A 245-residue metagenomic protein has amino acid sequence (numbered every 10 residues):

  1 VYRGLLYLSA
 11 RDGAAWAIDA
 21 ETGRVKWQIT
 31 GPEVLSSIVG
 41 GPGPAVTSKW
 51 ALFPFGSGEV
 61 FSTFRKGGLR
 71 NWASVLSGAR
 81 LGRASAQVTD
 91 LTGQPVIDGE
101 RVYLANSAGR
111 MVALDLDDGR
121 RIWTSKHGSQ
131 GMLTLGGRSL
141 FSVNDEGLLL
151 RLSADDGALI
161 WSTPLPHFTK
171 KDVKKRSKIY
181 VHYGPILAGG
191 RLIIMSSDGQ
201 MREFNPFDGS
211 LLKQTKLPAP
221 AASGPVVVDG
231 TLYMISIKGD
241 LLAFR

Functional and structural regions predicted by a protein language model:
V1-T30: A generic tandem-repeat structural signature
V1-Y2, V25-S48, N71-I97, R121-G137 (+2 more regions): Extracytoplasmic beta-rich repeat domains
R3, A10-R11, S48, F55-G56 (+5 more regions): Structural signature of WD-repeat beta-propellers
W16, F61, V112, L150 (+2 more regions): WD40 beta-propeller blade core
D19-G23, F64-G68, D115-D118, S153-D156 (+2 more regions): Short loop/turn segments that connect beta-strands within beta-propeller blades
S139-A154, A158, S162-E203: Loop/turn-rich, solvent-exposed surfaces of beta-rich toroidal or solenoidal domains
D156, G190-G239, R245: C-terminal closing repeat unit and adjoining cap/tail of repeat-based domains
